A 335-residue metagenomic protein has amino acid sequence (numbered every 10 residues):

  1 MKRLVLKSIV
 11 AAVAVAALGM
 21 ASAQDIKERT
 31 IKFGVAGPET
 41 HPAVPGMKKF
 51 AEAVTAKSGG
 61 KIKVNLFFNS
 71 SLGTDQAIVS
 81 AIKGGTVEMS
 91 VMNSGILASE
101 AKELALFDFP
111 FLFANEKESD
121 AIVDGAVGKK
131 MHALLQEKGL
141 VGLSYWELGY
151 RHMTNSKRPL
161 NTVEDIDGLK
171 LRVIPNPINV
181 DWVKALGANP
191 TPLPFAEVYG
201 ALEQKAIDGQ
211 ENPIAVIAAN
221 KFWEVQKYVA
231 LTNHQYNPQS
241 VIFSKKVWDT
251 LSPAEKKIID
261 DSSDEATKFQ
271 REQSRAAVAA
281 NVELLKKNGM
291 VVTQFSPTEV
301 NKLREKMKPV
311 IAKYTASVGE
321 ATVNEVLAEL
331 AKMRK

Functional and structural regions predicted by a protein language model:
K2-S22: Gram-negative bacterial Sec-dependent N-terminal signal peptides
L4, Q24-E118, A126-K129, A133-K335: N-terminal secretory/targeting leader peptides
